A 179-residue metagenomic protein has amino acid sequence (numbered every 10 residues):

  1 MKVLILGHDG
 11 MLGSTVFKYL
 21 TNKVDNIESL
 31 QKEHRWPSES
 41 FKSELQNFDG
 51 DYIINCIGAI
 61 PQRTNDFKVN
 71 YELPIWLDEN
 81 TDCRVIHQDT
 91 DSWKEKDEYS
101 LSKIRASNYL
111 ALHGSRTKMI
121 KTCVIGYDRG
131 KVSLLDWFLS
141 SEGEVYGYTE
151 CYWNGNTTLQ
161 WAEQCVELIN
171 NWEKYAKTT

Functional and structural regions predicted by a protein language model:
M1-N22: N-terminal Rossmann NAD(P)H-binding glycine-rich loop of SDR-like oxidoreductase domains
L6, L30, I53-I57, V85-D91 (+1 more regions): SDR active-site strand-loop-helix element
G13-S14, Y71, I104, E163: Residues forming the Rossmann-fold NAD(P)(H) cofactor-binding site
N26-W36: A short beta-strand-loop structural module common to alpha/beta enzyme folds
S38-N80, S92: NAD(P)H-binding glycine-rich loop region in Rossmannoid oxidoreductase-like domains and their noncatalytic homologs
N70-L77, S102-L110: Conserved catalytic Lys-bearing alpha helix of Rossmann-like short-chain dehydrogenase/reductases
S100, N108-E167: NAD(P)-dependent short-chain dehydrogenase/reductase
W161-T179: Mid/C-terminal beta-alpha module of Rossmann-like enzyme folds, strongest in SDR-family dehydrogenases/epimerases
